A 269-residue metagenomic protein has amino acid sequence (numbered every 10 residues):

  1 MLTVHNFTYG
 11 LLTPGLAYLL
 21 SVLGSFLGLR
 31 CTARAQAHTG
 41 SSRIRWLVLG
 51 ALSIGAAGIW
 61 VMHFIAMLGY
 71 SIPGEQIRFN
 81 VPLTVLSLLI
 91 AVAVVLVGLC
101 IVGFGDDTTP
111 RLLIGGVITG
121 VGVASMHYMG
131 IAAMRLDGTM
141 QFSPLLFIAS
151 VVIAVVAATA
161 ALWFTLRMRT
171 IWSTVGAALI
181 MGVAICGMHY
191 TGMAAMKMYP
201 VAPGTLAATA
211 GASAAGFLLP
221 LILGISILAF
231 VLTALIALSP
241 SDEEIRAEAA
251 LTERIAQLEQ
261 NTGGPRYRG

Functional and structural regions predicted by a protein language model:
M1-G269: Peripheral, non-catalytic segments of secretory and membrane proteins
